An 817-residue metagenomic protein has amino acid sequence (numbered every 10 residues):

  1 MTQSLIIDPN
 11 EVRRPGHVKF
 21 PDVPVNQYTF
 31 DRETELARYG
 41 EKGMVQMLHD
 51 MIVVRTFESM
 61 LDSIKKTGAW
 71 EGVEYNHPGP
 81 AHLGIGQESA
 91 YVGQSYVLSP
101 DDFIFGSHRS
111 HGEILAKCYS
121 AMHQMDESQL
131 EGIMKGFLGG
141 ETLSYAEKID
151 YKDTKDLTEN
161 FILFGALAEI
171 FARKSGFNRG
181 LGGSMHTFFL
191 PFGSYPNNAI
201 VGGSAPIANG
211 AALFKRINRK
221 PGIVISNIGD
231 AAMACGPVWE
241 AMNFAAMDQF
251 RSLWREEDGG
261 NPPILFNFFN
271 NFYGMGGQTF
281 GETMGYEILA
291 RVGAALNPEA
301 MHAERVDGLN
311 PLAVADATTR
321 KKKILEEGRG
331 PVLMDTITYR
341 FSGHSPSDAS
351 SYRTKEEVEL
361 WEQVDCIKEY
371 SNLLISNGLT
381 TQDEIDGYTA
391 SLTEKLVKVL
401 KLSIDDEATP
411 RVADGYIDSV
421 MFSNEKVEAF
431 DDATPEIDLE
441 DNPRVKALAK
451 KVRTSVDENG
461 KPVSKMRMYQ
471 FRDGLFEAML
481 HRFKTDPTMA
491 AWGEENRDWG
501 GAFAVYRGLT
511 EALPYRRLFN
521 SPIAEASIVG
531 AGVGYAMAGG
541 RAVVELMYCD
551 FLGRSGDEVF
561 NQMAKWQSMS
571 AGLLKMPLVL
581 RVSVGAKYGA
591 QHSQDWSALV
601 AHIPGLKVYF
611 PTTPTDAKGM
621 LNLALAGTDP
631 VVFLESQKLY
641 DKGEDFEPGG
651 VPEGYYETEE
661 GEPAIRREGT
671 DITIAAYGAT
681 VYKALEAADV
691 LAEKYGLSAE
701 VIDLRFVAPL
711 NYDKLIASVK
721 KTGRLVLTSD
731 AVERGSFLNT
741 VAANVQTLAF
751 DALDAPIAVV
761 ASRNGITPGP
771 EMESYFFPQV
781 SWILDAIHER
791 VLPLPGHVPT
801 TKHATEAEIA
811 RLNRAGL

Functional and structural regions predicted by a protein language model:
M1-A90, E131-G132, T336, F341-L513 (+1 more regions): Conserved acidic/glycine
L61, A172-F188, N218-R219, A290-R291 (+2 more regions): Acidic-glycine-rich active-site phosphate/pyrophosphate-binding loop
S63, G72-I264, G274-A300, K587-H592: Cofactor-binding active-site loop characterized by glycine-rich and histidine/acidic residues
E71-H77, A146-D150, G182-N198, P221-N227 (+7 more regions): Glycine/charged-rich beta-loop-alpha catalytic/anionic-binding loops adjacent to active sites
Y75-Q87, S107-R109, T187-I207, A232 (+7 more regions): Active-site nucleophile and cofactor-binding loops and adjacent substrate-binding regions of central metabolic enzymes
I133-K135, A246-N267, R517-N520, A564-V582: A glycine-rich helix N-cap at a beta->alpha junction
L190-D405, A601-G723, L727-T728: Glycine-rich ThDP/TPP pyrophosphate-binding loop and its adjacent helix/strand module within ThDP-dependent enzymes
E733, A742-A758: Catalytic-face loop-and-helix region of soluble metabolic enzyme cores
